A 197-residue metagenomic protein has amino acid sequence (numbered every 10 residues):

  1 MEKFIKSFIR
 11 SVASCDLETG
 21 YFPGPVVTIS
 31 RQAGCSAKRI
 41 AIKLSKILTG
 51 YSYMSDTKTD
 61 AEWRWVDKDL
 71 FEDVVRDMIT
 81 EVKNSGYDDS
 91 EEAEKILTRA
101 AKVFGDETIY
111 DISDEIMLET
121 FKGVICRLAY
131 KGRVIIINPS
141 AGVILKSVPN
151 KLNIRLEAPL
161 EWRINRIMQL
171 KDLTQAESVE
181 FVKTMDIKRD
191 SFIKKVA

Functional and structural regions predicted by a protein language model:
S7-E18, E94-A100, T174-A197: Small-molecule kinase domains that catalyze NTP-dependent phosphoryl transfer to phosphate-bearing small molecules
F22-V27, R31, G132: Pre-Walker A (Motif I) flank of P-loop NTPase domains
G24, A61, V148-L152: Short glycine-/polar-rich loops that comprise or flank the Walker A/P-loop and associated switch/sensor motifs
I29-L44: Glycine-rich phosphate-binding P-loop
I47-T57: Post-Walker A helix-loop "phosphate-sensing" segment adjacent to the P-loop in P-loop NTPases
A61-R133: ATP-dependent small-molecule kinase phosphotransfer cores that center on conserved nucleotide phosphate-binding segments
Y110, L118, R127, P139 (+3 more regions): Long, contiguous binding/interaction regions
S147-T184: Conserved phosphate-donor/acceptor-positioning beta-strand/loop module used by diverse small-molecule
